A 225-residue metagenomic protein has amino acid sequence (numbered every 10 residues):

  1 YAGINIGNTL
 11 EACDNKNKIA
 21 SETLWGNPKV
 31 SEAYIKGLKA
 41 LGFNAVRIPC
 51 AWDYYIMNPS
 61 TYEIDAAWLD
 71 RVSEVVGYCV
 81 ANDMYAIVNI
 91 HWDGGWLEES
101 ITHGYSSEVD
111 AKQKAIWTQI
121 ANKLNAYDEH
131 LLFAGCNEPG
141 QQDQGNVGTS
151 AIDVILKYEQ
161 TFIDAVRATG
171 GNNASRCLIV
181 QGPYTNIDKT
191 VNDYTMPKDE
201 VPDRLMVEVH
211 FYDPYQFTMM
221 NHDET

Functional and structural regions predicted by a protein language model:
Y1-T23, G148-R167: N-terminal presequences and immediately downstream first alpha-helices
A2-I4, V46-I48, A86-I90, F133 (+2 more regions): Hydrophobic faces of well-ordered beta-strands that scaffold small-molecule active sites in alpha/beta enzyme cores
I6-V30, N58-I64, G104-S107, Q216-T225: Acidic/histidine-rich helix-loop elements that form or flank divalent-metal/phosphate-binding sites at the catalytic
G7-A12, A45, A51-I56, W92-W96 (+3 more regions): Solvent-exposed loop/turn segments at secondary-structure junctions within structured extracellular/periplasmic domains
W25-V46, C50, I56, T61-W92 (+2 more regions): An active-site-proximal structural segment forming one wall of the substrate-binding cleft that immediately precedes
A111-T225: Active-site region of glycoside hydrolase catalytic domains
